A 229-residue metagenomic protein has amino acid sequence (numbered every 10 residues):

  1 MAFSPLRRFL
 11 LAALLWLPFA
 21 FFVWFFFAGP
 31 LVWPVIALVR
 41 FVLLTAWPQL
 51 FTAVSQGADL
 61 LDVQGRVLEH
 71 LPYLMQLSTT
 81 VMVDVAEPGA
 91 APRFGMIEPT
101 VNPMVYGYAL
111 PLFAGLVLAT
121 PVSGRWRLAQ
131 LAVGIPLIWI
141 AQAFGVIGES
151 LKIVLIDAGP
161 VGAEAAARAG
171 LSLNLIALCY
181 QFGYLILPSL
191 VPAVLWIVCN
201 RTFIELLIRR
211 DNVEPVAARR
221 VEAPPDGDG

Functional and structural regions predicted by a protein language model:
A2-P18, R125-L137: Alpha-helical transmembrane segments and their helix-start/interface "positive-inside/aromatic belt" motifs in integral
L6-V63: N-terminal signal-anchor transmembrane alpha helix
W16-A28, A132-L151: Hydrophobic alpha-helical membrane-insertion segments
F26-F27, V117-G124, I197-I204: Structural signal for the C-terminal ends of transmembrane alpha-helices and the immediately following loop
Q64-L116: Individual transmembrane alpha-helix segments
Y108-L112, L118-A141: Mid-length scaffold segments of soluble, non-membrane domains
A143-A166: Juxtamembrane non-transmembrane "cap" segments at the membrane-aqueous interface of multi-pass membrane proteins
A165-R220, G229: Primarily interfacial, aromatic-capped hydrophobic alpha-helices that serve as membrane anchors
